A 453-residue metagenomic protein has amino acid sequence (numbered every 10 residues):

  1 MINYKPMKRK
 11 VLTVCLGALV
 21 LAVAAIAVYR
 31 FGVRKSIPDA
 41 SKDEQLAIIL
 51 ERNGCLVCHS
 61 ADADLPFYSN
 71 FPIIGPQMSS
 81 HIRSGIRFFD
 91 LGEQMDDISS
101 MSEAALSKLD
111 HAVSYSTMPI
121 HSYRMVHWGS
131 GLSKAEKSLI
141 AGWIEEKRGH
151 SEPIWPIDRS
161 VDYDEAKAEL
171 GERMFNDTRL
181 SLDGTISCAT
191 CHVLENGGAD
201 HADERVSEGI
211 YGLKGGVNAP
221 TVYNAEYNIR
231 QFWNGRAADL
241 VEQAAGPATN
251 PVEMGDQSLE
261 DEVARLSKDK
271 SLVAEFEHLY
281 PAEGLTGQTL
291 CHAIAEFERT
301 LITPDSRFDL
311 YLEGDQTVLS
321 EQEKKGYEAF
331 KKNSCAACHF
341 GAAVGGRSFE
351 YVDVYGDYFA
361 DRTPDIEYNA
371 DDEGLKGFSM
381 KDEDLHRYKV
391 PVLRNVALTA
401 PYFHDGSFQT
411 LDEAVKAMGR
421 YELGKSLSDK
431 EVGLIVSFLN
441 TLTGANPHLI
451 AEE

Functional and structural regions predicted by a protein language model:
I2-K42, Y115-L170, G246, G255 (+4 more regions): Post-cleavage N-terminal segment of exported redox proteins
N3-M7, A24, N53, G212 (+2 more regions): A general, composition-driven signal for non-globular sequence regions
R30, I48, A63-E93, E152-G246 (+4 more regions): Short glycine/threonine-rich turn/loop motifs
V33-L56, A61-L65, D96-I98, V252-E253 (+1 more regions): Short sequence/structural segments immediately N-terminal
A47, G75, S79, L106 (+8 more regions): Extracytoplasmic/secreted envelope proteins and their assembly/folding machinery, especially bacterial periplasmic
N53-G54, H59-D62, I82, V113 (+15 more regions): Sec/Tat-exported extracytoplasmic proteins
L65-Y68, F88-L106, H111-E136, V222 (+4 more regions): Axial heme c-ligation environment in periplasmic c-type cytochrome domains
